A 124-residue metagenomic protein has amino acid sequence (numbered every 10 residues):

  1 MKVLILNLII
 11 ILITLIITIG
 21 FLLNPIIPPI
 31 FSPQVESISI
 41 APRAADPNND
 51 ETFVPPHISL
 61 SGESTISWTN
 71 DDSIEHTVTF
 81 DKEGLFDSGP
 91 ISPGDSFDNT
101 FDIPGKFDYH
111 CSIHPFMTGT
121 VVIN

Functional and structural regions predicted by a protein language model:
K2-N124: Extracytoplasmic copper-binding redox domains, predominantly the cupredoxin/blue-copper superfamily
